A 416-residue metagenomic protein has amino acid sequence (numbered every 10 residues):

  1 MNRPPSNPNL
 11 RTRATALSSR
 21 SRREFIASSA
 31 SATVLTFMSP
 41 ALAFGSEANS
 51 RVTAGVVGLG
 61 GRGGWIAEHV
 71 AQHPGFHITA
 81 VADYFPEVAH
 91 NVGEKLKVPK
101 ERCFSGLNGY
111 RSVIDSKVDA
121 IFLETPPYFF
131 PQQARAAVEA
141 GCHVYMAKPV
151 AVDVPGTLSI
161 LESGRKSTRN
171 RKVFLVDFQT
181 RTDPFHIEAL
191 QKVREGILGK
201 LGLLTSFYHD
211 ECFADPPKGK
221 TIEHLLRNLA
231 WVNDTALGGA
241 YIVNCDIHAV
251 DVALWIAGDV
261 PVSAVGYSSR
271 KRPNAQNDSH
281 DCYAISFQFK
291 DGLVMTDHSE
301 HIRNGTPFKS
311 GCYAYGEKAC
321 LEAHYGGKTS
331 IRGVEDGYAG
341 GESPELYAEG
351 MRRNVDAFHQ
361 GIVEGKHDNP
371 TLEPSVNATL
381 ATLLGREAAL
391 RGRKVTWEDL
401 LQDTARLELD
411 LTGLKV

Functional and structural regions predicted by a protein language model:
P5-T33: N-terminal secretory signal peptides and thylakoid transit peptides that target proteins across membranes
S18-E24, T33-S50: N-terminal twin-arginine translocation
S28-F37, W65, N244, H248-P261 (+3 more regions): C-terminal helical cap and adjacent loop that interface with cofactors, partners, or active-site loops
G58, R169-L175, T180-N277, I285-F287 (+3 more regions): Predominantly a Rossmann-like dinucleotide-binding segment in NAD(P)-dependent oxidoreductases
G63-G64, F130: N-terminal Rossmann-fold NAD(P) dinucleotide-binding loop
F76-K95: NAD(P)-binding Rossmann-fold cofactor-contacting core
E101-D119, L123: A structured beta-alpha segment of the ubiquitous adenosine-cofactor-binding alpha/beta core
D119, P131-T182, G196, G392: Beta-strand-loop-alpha-helix segment that lines the small-molecule cofactor/substrate pocket of alpha/beta enzymes
